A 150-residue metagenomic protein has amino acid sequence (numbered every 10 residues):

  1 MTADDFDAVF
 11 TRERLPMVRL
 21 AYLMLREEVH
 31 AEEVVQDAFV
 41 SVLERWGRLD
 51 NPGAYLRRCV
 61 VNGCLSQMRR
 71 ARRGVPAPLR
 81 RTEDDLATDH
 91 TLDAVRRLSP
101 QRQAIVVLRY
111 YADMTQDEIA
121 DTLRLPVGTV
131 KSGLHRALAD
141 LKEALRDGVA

Functional and structural regions predicted by a protein language model:
M1-R19, V29-E32, G47, Q103: A short, charge-rich alpha-helical start-of-domain segment used by transcription regulators
F6-A8, H90-S99: Short amphipathic alpha-helical boundary/capping segments
M17, A21, L56-M68: Hydrophobic-face residues of short alpha-helical interaction/recognition segments
E33-V40, E44, D50-N62, S132: Structural recognition of an alpha-helix C-terminal capping motif at a helix-to-coil junction
E44-G47, N51, V61-P78, D84: Arg/Lys-rich amphipathic alpha helix in sigma70-family domain 2
V61, L65, L123-A150: DNA-recognition helix of helix-turn-helix
R96, P100, A112-T129, D140-E143: Helix-turn-helix DNA-binding module
I105-R109: A short pre-motif secondary-structure segment
